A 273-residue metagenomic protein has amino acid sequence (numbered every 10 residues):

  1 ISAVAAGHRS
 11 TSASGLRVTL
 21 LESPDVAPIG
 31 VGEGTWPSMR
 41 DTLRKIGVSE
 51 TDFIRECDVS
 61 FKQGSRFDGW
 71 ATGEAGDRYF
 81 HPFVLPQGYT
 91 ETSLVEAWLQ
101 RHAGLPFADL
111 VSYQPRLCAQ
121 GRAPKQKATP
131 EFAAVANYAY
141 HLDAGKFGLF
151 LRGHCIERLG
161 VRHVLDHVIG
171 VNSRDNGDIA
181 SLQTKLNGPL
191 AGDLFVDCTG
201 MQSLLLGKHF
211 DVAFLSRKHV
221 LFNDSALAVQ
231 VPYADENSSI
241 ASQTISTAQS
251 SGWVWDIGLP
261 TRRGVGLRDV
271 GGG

Functional and structural regions predicted by a protein language model:
I1-S2: A phosphate-binding catalytic loop at a beta-strand-loop-alpha-helix junction that coordinates phosphoryl groups
A5, T129-G273: Predominantly flavin-linked oxidoreductase catalytic cores and closely associated redox partners
A5-V31: Glycine-rich FAD pyrophosphate-binding loop
S10, G47, L159-G160: Glycine-centered loop/turn motif at secondary-structure junctions
R17, S49, V161-R162: Residue-level detector of anion-binding/catalytic polar loops
L21-S23, F53, D166: Conserved beta-strand termini and adjacent loop/short-helix elements that scaffold enzyme active sites in alpha/beta
A27-C118: Dinucleotide-binding Rossmann-like beta1-alpha1 core, especially the glycine-rich loop that anchors the ADP
D77-V161, L165-G170: Conserved N-terminal helical subregion
